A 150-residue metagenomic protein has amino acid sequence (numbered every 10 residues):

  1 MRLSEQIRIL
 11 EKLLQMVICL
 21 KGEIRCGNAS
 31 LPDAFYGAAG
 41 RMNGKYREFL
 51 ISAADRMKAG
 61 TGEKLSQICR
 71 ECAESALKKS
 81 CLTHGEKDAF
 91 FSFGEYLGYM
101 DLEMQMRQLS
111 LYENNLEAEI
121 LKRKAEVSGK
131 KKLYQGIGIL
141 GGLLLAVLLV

Functional and structural regions predicted by a protein language model:
M1-K58: Juxtamembrane/interface alpha-helical elements of multi-pass membrane proteins
M1-R2, G40-G44, K124, I137-L143: Contiguous, function-dense segments enriched for cysteine-driven chemistry and partner/ligand-binding capacity
Y36, R70, R107-S110: Short, charged, amphipathic alpha-helical segments
N43, R47-A73, L77, E95: Interfacial alpha-helical end/capping and short helix-turn segments at domain and membrane boundaries
E71-E103: Short, non-transmembrane cytosolic segments of multipass membrane proteins
Y96-I139: Membrane-interface, cytosolic juxtamembrane amphipathic helix immediately N-terminal to a transmembrane helix, enriched
G142-V150: Juxtamembrane "helix exit" motif at the C-terminal ends of alpha-helical transmembrane segments in multi-pass membrane
